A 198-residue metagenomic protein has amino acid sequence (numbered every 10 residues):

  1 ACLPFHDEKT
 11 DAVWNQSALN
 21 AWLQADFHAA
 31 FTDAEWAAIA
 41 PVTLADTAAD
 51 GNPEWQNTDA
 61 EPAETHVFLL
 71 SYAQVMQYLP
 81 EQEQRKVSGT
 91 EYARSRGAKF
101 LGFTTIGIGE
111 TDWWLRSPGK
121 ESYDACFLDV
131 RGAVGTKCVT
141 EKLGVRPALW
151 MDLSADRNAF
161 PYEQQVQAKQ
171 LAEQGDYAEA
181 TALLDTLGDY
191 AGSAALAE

Functional and structural regions predicted by a protein language model:
A1-F160: Collagenous Gly-X-Y triple-helix signature in extracellular proteins
A21, A25, A29, Q170 (+2 more regions): Charged/polar, solvent-exposed surface patches and flexible loops
P161-A172, A195-E198: Alpha-helical tetratricopeptide repeat
Y177, T181-E198: Short, charge-rich amphipathic alpha-helical segments embedded in non-transmembrane helical bundles/solenoids
